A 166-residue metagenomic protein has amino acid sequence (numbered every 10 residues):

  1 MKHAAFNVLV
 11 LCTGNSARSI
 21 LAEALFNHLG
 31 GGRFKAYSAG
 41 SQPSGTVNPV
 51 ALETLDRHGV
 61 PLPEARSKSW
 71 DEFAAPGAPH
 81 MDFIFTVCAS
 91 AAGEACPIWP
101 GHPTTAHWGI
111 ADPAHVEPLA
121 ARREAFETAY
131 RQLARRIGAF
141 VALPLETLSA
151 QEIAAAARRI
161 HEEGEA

Functional and structural regions predicted by a protein language model:
M1-A166: Short polar/charged helix/loop
